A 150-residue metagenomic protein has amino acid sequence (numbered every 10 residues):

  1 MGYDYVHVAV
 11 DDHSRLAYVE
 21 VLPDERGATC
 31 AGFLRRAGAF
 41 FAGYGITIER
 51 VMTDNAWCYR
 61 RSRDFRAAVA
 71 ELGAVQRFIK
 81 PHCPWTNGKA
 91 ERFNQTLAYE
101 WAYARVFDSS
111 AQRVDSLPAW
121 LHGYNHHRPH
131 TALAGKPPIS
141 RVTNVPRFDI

Functional and structural regions predicted by a protein language model:
M1-V10, L16, G32, I150: Mobile-element integrase/transposase regions, centering on the N-terminal DNA-binding/Zn-coordinating module
G2-Y3, E20-Y44: Active-site beta-loop-alpha junctions of metal-dependent nucleic acid enzymes, especially the RNase H-like/DDE
H7, Q76, H130: Histidine-centered active-site/metal-ligand motif
R15, V51-T53: Buried hydrophobic side chains on well-structured beta-strands
L16-E20, R77-I79: Short small-residue beta-strand/loop micro-motif enriched in glycine and branched aliphatics
T47, V75: Residue-level detector of anion-binding/catalytic polar loops
T53-W57, S62-V69, Q76-Y99, A111-A119 (+1 more regions): RNase H-like two-metal-ion nuclease catalytic core shared by retroviral integrases and related mobile-element nucleases
A70-L72, T96-I150: C-terminal domain-tail junction helix/linker
